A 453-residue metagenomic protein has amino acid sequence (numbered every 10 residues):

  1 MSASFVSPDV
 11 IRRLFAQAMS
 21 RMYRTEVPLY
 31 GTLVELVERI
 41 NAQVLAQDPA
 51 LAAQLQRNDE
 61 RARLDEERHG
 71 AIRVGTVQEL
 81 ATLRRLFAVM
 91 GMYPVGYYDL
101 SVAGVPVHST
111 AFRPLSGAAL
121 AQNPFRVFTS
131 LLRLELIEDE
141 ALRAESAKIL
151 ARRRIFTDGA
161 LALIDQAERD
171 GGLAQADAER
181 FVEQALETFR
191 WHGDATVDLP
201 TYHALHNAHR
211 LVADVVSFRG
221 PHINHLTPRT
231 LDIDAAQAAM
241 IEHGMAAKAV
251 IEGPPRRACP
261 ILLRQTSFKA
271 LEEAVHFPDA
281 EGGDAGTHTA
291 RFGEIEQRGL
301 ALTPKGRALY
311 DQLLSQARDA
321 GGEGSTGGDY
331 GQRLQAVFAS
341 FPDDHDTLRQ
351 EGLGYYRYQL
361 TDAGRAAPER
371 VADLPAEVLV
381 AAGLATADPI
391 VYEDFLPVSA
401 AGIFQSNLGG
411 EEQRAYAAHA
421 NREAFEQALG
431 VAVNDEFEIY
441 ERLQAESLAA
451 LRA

Functional and structural regions predicted by a protein language model:
M1-A453: Extended, well-ordered protein cores
